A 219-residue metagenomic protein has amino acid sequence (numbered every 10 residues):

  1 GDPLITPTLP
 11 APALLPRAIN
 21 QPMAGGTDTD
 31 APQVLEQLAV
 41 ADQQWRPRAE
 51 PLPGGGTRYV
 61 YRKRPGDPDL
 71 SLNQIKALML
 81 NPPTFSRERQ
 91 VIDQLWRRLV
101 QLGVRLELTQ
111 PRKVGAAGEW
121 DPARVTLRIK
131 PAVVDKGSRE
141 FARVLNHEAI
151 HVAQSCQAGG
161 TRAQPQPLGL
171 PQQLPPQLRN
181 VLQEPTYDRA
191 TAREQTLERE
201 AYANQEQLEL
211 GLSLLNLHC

Functional and structural regions predicted by a protein language model:
G1-L4, P12-A13: Bacterial Sec-dependent signal peptides at the C-terminal "C-region" and cleavage site
P3, L102-V104, R112, Q164-C219: Metalloprotease/metallohydrolase-associated module, dominated by Zn2+-dependent proteases
L4-P7, A18, D28-V125: Auxiliary, metal-adjacent structural segments of Zn-dependent hydrolase domains
Q90, Q94, E140, V144 (+3 more regions): Extracytoplasmic/secreted proteins, especially bacterial periplasmic and envelope-associated proteins
Q110-R112, P131-V133, C156-G159: A mature extracytoplasmic/lumenal domain signature
G118-L127, L174-L182: Short alpha-helical hairpin
R128-L145: Short pre-active-site segment immediately N-terminal to the catalytic Zn-binding motif
A149-P167: Catalytic Zn2+-binding segment of zinc metalloproteases
